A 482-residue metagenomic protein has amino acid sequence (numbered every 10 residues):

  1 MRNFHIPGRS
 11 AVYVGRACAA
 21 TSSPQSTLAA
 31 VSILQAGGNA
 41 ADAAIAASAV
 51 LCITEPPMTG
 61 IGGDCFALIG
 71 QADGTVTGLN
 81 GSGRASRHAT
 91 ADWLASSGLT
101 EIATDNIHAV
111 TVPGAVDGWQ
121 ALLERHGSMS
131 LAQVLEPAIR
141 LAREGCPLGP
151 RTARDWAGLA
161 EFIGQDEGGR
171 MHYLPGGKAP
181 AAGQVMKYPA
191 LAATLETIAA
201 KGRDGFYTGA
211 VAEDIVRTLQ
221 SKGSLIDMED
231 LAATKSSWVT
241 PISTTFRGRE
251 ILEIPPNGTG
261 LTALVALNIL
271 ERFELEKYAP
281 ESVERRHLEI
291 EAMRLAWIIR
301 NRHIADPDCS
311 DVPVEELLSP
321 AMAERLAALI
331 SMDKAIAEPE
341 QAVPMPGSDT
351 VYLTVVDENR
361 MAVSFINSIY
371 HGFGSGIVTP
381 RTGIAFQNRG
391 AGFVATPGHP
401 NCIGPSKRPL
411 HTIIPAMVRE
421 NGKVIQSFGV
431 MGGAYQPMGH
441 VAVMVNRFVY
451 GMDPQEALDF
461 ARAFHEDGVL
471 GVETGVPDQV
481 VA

Functional and structural regions predicted by a protein language model:
M1-T208, E213-G258, L318-S319, R325-M332 (+1 more regions): Noncatalytic scaffold domains of N-terminal-nucleophile
C18-A20, G78-G81, R249-P256, T262-I269 (+3 more regions): Short, well-ordered beta-strand elements
I53-G78, L225-D227, M361-Q426, Y450 (+1 more regions): Active-site rim segments in enzyme catalytic domains, especially the processed small/beta chain of N-terminal
W238, G347-T350, H411-I413: Short, small/polar residue-rich loop motifs at catalytic or cofactor-binding pockets
L252-G260, T350-T354, I366-I377, V430-Q436: Glycine-rich phosphate/pyrophosphate-binding beta-alpha loops
G260-E276, V418-N421, I425-Q426, A434-L458: M16/insulysin-pitrilysin zinc metalloprotease superfamily fold
R272-S368, R381-T382, R389: Internal maturation/activation junctions in enzymes
N359, K407, H440, V449-A482: Extended C-terminal subregions enriched in glycine
